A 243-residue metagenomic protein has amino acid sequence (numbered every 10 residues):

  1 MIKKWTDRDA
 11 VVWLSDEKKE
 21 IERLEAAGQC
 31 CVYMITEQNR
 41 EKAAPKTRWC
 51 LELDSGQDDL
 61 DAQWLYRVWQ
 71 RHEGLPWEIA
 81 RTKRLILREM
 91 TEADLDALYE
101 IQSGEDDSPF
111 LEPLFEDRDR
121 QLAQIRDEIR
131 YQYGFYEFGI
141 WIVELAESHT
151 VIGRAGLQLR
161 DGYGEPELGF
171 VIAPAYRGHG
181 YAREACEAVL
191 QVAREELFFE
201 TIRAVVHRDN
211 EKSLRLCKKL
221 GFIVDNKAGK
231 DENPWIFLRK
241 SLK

Functional and structural regions predicted by a protein language model:
M1-A80: Asp-based, Mg2+/Mn2+-dependent phosphohydrolase catalytic module
M1-D7, P174, G178, Q191: Substrate-recognition "cap/lid" segment bordering the active-site pocket of phosphatases
E17, Q121, C186: Aromatic/hydrophobic pocket-lining residues that form the small-molecule binding cavity in soluble enzyme cores
Q29-C30, K218-A228: Conserved acetyl-CoA-binding loop of GNAT-fold acetyltransferases
E37, A204-L214, D231-E232: Conserved beta-strand-loop-alpha-helix junction that forms the acyl-donor binding cleft
D54-P174, V192, E196, I223-K243: GNAT-family acyltransferases
F170, G178-E195, E211-K219: Conserved acetyl-CoA-binding loop-helix of GNAT-fold acetyltransferases
E196-V205: Conserved GNAT acetyl-CoA-binding A-motif
